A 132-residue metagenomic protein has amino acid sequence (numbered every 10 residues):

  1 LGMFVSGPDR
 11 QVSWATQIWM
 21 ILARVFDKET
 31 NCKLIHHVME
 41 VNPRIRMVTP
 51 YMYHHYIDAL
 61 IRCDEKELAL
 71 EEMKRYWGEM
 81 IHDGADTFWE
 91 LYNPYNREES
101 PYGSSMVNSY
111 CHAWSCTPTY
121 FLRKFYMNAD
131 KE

Functional and structural regions predicted by a protein language model:
L1-E132: Active-site core of glycosidic bond-cleaving carbohydrate-active enzymes
